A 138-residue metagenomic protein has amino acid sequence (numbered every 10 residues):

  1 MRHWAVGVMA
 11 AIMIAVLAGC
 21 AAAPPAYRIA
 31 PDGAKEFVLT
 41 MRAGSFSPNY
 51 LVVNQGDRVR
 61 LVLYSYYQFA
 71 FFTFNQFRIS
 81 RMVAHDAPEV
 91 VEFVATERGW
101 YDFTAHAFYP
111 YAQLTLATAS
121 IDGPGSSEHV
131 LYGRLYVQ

Functional and structural regions predicted by a protein language model:
M1-V8: Bacterial N-terminal signal peptides that target proteins for export
V16-G19: C-terminal motif of bacterial Sec signal peptides marking the signal peptidase cleavage site
A22-V38, V83-Q138: Extracellular/periplasmic metallocenter environments
Y27-R58: N-terminal edge beta-strand
N49-L51, R78-M82, V91-F93: Beta-strand-rich interaction surfaces with strong enrichment in secreted/lumenal proteins
R60-V62, E92: Residues within well-ordered beta-strands of beta-sheet-rich folds
Y64-F69: Short proline/glycine-enriched turn/loop motifs at strand-loop junctions of beta-rich domains
A70-Q76: Change to "...patches in solvent-exposed regions of secreted, membrane-anchored, or virion-exposed structural
